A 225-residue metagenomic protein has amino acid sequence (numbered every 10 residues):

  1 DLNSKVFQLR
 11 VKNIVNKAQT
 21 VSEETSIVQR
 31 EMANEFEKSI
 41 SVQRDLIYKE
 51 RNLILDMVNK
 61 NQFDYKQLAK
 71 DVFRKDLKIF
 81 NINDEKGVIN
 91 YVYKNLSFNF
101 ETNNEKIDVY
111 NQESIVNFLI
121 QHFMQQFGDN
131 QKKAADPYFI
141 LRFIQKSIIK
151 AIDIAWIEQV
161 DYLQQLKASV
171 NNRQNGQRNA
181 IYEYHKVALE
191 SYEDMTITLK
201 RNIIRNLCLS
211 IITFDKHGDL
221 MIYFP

Functional and structural regions predicted by a protein language model:
D1-P225: Extended, charged helical/alpha-beta scaffold domains that provide interaction surfaces
